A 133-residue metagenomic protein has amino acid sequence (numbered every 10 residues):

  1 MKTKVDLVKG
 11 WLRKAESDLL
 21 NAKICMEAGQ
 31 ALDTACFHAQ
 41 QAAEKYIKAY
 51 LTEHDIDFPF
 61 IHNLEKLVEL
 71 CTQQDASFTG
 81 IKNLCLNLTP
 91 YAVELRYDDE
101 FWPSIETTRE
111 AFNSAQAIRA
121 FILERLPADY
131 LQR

Functional and structural regions predicted by a protein language model:
M1-R133: Terminal alpha-helical segments
